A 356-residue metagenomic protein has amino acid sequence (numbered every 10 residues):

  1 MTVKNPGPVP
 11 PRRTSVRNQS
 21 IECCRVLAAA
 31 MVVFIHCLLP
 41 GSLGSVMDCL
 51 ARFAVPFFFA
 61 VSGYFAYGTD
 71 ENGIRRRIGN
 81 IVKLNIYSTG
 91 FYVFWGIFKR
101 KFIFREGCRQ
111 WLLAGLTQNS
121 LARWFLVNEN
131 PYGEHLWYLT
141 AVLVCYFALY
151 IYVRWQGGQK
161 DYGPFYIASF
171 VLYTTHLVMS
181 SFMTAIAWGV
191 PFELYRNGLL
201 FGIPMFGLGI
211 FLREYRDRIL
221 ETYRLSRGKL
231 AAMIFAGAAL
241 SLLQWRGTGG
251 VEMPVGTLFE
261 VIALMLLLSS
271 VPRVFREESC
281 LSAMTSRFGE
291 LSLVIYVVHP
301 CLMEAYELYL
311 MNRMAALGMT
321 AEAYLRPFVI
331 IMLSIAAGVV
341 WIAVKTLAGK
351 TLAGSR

Functional and structural regions predicted by a protein language model:
M1-V178, R287, L291, R313-R356: Membrane-cytosol interface segments of multi-pass membrane proteins, especially ER/Golgi lipid-handling enzymes
A30, I295-V298: Active-site neighborhood of phospho(di)ester-bond hydrolases with catalytic His/Asp-centered motifs
C37-S42, F98, V178-G189, S241-G249 (+1 more regions): Juxtamembrane "helix-exit" motif on the non-cytosolic side of transmembrane helices
L43-V55, L126-A141, M183-M205, L242-M265: Interfacial loop-to-helix transition and helix-capping segments at the boundaries of transmembrane helices
Y64-G68, V153, I210, E214 (+2 more regions): Short glycine/serine- and small hydrophobic-enriched flexible loop segments
Y146, F206, I210, I262 (+2 more regions): Transmembrane alpha-helical segments of multi-pass membrane transport proteins and ion-pumping complexes
F165-R216: Loop-centered beta-sheet repeat module
L200, D217-S286, L291-V294, C301-V329: Alpha-helical transmembrane segments and terminal signal-anchor/GPI-anchor hydrophobic tails, characterized by long
